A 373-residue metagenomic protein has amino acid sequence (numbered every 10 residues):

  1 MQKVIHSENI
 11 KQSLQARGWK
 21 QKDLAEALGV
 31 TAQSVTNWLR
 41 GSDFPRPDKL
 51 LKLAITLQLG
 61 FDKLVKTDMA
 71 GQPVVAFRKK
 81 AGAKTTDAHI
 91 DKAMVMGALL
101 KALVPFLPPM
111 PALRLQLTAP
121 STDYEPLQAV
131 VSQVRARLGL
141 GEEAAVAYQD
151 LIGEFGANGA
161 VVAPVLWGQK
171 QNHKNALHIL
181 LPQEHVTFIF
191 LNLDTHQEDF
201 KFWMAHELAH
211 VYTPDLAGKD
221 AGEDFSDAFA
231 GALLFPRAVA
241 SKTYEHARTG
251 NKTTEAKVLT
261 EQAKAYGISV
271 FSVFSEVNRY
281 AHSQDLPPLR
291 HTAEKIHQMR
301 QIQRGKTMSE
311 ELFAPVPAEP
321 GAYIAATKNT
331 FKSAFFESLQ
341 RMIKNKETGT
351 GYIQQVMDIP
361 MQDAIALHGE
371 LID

Functional and structural regions predicted by a protein language model:
M1-D373: Active-site hotspot residues in diverse enzymes, especially metal/ion-binding acidic/histidine motifs
